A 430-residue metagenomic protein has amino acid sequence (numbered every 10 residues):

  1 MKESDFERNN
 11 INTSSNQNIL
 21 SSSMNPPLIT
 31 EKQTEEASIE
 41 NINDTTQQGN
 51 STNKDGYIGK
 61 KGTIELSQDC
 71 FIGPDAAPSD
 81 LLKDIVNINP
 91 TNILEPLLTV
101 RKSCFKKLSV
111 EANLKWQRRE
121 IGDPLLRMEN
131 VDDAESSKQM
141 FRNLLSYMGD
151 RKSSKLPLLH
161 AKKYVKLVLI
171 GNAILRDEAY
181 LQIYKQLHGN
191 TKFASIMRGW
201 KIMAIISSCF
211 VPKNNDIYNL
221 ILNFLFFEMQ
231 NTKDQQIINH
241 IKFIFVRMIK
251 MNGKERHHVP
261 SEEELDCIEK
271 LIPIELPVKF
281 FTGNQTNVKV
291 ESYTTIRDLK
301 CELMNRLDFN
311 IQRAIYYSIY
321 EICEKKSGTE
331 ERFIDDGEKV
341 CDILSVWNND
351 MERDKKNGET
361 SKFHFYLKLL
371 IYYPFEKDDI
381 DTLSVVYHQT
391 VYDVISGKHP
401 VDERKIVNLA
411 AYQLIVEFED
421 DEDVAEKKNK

Functional and structural regions predicted by a protein language model:
M1-K430: Intrinsically disordered, Pro/Ser/Thr-rich cytosolic linker and juxtamembrane tail regions that serve as
